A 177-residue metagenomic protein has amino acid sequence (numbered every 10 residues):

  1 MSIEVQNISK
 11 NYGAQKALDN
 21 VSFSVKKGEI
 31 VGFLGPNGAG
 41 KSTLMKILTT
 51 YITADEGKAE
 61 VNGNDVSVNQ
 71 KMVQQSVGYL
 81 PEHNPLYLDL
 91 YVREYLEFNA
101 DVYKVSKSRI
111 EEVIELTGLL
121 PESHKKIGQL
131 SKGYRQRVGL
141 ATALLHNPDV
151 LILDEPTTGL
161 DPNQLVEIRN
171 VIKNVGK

Functional and structural regions predicted by a protein language model:
I3, K10-K177: ABC transporter nucleotide-binding domains
